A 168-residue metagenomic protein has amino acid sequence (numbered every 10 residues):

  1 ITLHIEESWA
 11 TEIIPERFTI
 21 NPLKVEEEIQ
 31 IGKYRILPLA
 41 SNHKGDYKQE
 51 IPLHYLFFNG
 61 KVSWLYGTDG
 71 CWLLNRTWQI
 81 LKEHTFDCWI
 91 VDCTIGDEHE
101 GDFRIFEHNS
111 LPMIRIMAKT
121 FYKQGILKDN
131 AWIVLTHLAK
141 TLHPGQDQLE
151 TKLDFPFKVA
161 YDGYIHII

Functional and structural regions predicted by a protein language model:
I1, G45-Y47, L142-H143: Short, well-ordered, mixed-charge alpha-helical segments that flank or form enzyme active sites
I1-N21: Active-site HxH/HxHxD metal-binding segment of metal-dependent hydrolases
E6, S41, G60, T94 (+1 more regions): Residue-level marker of positions within ordered structural domains that often coincide with functionally constrained
E12, E27-E28, L56, Q124-G125 (+1 more regions): Short secondary-structure boundary/capping segments
E16-P22, S41-P52, C88-V91, F121-G125 (+1 more regions): Short low-complexity stretches enriched in small and charged residues
R17-T19, K33, K61, N130 (+1 more regions): A generic structural signal for alpha->beta connector loops
I20-T77, D162-I168: Core dinuclear metal-dependent hydrolase active-site scaffold
W72-Y164: Cap/insert and terminal regions of metallo-dependent hydrolase folds
